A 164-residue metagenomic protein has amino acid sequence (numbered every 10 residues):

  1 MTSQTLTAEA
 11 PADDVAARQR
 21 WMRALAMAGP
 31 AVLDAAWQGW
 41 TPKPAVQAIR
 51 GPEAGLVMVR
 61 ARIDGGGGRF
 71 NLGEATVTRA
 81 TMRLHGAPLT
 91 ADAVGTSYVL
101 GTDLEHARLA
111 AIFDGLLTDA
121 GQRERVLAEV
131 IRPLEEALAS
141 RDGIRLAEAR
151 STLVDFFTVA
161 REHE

Functional and structural regions predicted by a protein language model:
M1-P44: Charge-rich, low-complexity N-terminal segments
M1-R18, L84-G86, A91-V94, V99 (+1 more regions): Solvent-exposed, charged interface segments at domain starts and junctions
D13, W21-V32, L104, Q122 (+3 more regions): Catalytic cores of large soluble enzymes that bind and process phosphate-bearing ligands
Q38-T90, T96-V99: Structured beta-strand/loop patches that form or line metal/cofactor-binding pockets in enzymes
L72, G101-T102, F156-R161: Generic structural "secondary-structure junction" signal
E74-T76, A110, E148-R150: A short, structural micro-pattern
A91-R132: A hydrophobic, small-residue-rich beta->alpha segment in the mid-to-C-terminal subdomain of diverse proteins
T118-E164: Cysteine/selenocysteine-centered motifs that mediate thiol-based redox chemistry or coordinate metal-sulfur cofactors
